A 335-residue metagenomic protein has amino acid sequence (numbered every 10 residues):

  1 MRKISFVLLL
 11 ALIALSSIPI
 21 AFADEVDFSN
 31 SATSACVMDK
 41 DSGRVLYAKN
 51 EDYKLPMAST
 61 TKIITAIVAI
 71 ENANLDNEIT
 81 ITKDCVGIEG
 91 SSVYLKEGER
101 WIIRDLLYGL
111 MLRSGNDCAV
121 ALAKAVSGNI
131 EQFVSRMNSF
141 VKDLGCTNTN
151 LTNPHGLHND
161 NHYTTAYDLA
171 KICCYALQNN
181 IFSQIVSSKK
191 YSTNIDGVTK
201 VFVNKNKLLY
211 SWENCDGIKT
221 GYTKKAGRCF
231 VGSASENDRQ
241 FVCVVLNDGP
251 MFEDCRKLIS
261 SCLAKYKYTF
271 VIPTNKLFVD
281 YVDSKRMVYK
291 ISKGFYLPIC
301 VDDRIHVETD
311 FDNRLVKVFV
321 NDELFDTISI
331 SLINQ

Functional and structural regions predicted by a protein language model:
R2-A23: Sec-dependent N-terminal signal peptides of Gram-positive bacterial secreted proteins and lipoproteins
K3-I4, I63, E236: Hydrophobic alpha-helical segments, especially transmembrane helices and their immediate juxtamembrane helical caps
A21-Y167, K171-N180: Active-site-adjacent loops and short helices of periplasmic peptidoglycan-processing enzymes
C146-T147, H158-Q335: Domain-terminus/edge residues, biased toward the C-terminal soluble/receptor-binding domains of extracytoplasmic
